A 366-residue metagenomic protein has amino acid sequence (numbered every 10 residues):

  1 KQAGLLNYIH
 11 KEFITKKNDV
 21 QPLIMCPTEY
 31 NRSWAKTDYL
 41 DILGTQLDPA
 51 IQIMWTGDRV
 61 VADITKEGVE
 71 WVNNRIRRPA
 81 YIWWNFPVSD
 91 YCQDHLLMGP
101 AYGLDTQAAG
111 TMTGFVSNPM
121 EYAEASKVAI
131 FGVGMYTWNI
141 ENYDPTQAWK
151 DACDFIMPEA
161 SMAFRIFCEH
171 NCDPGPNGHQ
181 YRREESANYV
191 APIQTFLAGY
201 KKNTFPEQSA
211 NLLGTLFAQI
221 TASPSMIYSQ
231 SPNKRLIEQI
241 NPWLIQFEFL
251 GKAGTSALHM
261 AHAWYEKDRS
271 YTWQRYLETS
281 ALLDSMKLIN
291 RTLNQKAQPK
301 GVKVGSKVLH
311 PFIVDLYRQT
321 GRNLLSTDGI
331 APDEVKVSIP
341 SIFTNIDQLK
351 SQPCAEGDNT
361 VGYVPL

Functional and structural regions predicted by a protein language model:
K1, P365-L366: Accessible peptide chain termini
K1-D151: Catalytic-core regions of glycoside hydrolase
P145-P365: C-terminal functional modules
